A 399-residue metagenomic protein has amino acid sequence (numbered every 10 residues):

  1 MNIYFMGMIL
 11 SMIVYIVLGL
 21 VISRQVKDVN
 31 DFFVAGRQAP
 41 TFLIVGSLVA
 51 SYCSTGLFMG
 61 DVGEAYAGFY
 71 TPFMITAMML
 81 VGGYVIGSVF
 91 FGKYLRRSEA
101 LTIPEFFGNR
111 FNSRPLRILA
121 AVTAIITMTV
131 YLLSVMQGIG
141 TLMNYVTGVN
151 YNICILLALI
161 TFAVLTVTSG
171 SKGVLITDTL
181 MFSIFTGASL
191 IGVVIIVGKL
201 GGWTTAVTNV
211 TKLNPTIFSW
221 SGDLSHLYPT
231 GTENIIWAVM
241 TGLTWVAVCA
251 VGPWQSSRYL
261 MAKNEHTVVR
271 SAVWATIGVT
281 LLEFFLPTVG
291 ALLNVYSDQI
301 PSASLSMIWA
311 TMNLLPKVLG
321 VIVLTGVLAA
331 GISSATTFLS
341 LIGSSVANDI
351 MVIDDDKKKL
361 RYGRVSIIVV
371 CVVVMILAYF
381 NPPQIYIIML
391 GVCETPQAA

Functional and structural regions predicted by a protein language model:
V17-Q25, M128-M136, L142-L157, T161-F162 (+3 more regions): Hydrophobic alpha-helical segments and their helix-loop junctions in multi-pass secondary transporters
L20, S54-E64, T71, M128-L142 (+4 more regions): Transmembrane helix-loop junctions in multi-pass membrane proteins
D31, E99-G108, G170-L180, V251-F284 (+4 more regions): Hydrophobic, small-residue-rich membrane helices and short re-entrant helix-turn-helix hairpins that build
F33-A100, I236-V248, Q255-Q299, I308-A330: Membrane-interface helix-loop-helix modules in multi-pass membrane proteins
A39-F42, P72-M74, F111-I118, T147-L157 (+4 more regions): Membrane-interfacial loop-to-helix junctions in multi-pass transporters
A50, M74-T168, I236, M240-V248 (+2 more regions): Helix-loop-helix module between adjacent transmembrane segments
R110-I118, I125-T129, S344-P382, C393: Loop-to-transmembrane helix boundary motifs in multi-pass membrane proteins
A121-S134, L165, S183-V197, I236-A250 (+2 more regions): Selective recognition of specific alpha-helical transmembrane segments in multi-pass small-molecule
